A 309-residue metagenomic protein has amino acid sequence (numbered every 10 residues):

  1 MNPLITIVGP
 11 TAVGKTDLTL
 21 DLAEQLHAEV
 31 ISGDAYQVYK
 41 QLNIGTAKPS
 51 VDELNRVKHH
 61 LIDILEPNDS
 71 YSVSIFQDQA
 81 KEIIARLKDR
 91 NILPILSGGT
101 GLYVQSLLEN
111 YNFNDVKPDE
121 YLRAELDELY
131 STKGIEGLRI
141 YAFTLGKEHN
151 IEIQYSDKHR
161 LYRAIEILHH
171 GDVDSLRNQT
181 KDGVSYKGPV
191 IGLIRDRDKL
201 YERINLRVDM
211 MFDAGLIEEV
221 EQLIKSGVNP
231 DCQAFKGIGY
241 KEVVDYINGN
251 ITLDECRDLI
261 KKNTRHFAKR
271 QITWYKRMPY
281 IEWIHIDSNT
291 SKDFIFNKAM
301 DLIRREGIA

Functional and structural regions predicted by a protein language model:
M1-A309: Phosphate/pyrophosphate-binding catalytic cores of soluble transferases and nucleic-acid-acting enzymes
